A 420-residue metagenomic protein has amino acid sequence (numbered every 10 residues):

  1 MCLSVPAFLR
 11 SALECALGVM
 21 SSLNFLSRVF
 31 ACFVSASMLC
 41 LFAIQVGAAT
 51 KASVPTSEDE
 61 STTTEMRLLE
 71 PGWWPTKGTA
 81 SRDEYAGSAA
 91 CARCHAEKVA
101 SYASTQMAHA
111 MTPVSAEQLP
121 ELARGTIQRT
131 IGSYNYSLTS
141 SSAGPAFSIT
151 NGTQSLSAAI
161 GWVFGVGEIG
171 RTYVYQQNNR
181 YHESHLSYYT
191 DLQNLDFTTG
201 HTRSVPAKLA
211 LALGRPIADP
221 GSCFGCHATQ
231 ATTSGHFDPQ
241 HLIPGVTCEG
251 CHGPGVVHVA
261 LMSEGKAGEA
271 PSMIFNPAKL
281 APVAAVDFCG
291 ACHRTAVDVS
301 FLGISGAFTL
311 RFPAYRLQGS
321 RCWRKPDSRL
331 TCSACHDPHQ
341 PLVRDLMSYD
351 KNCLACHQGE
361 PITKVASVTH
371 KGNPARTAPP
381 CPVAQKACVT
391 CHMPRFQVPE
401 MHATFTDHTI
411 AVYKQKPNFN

Functional and structural regions predicted by a protein language model:
M1-S22: N-terminal amphipathic/basic-hydrophobic helices that include classical n-h-c signal peptides and signal-anchor
L9, S22-F33: Bacterial N-terminal signal peptides that target proteins for export
C32-L41: Bacterial N-terminal signal peptides
A43-T56: Signal peptide processing junction and immediate N-terminal pro/mature segment of secreted/exported proteins
V54-P75, R82, E97-Q177, H185 (+2 more regions): Primarily the internal scaffold of c-type cytochrome electron-transfer domains, especially repeated/multiheme c-type
D83-A89: Local sequence-structure signature of Cys/Sec-based thiol-disulfide redox active-site neighborhoods
N179, L192-L195: Switch/coupling subdomain of P-loop NTPase systems
